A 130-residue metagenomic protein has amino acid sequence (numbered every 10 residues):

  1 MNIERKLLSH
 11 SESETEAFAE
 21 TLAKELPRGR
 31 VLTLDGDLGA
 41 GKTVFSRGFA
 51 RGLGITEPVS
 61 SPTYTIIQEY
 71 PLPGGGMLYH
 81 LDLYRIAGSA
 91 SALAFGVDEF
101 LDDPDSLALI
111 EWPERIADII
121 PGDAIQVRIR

Functional and structural regions predicted by a protein language model:
M1-T21: N-terminal pre-Walker A segment at the start of P-loop NTPase domains
I3-K6, R51, A90-R130: Short phosphate-coordinating micro-motif centered on Lys-Gly-acidic
A23-G29: Phosphate-binding P-loop
V31-T33: Short hydrophobic/aromatic beta-strand immediately N-terminal to the Walker A/P-loop
D35-D37: P-loop (Walker A) phosphate-binding loop of NTP-binding proteins
K42: Conserved lysine of the Walker
I55-Y70: Short beta-strand-centered segment that lines the nucleotide-binding/catalytic pocket of NTP-utilizing
